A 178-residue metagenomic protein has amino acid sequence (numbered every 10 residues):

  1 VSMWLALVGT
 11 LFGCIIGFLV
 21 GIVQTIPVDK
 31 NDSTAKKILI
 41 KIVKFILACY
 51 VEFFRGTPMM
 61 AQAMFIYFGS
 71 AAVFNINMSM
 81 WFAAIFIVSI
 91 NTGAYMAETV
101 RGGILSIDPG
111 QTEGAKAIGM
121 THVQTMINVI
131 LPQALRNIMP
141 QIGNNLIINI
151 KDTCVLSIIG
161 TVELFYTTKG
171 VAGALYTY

Functional and structural regions predicted by a protein language model:
V1-Y178: Transmembrane alpha-helices and adjacent helix-loop boundaries
